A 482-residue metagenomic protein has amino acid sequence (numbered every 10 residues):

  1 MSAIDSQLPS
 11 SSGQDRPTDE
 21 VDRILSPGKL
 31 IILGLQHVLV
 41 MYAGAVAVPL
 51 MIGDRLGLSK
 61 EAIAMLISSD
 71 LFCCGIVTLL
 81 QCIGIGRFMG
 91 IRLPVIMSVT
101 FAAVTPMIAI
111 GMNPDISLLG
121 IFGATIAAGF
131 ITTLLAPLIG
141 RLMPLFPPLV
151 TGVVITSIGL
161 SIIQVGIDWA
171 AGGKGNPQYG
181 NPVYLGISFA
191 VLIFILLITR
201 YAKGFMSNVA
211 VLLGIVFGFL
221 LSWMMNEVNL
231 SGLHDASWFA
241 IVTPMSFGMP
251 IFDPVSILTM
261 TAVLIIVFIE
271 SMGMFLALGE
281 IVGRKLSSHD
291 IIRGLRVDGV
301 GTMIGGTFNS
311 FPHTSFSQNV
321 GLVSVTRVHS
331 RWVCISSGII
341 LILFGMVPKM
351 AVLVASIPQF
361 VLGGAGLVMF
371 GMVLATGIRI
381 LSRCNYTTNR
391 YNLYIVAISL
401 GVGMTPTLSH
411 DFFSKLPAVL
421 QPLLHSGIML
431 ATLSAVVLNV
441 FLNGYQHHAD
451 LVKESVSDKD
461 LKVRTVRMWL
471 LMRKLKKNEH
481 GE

Functional and structural regions predicted by a protein language model:
S2, G427-E482: Terminal cytosolic tails of multi-pass membrane transporters, especially the segment immediately following the final
S2-R92, A102-P114: N-terminal signal-anchor module of multipass membrane proteins
D5-Q14, A45-P49, G53, A190-Y201 (+7 more regions): Juxtamembrane interface elements at the cytosolic ends of transmembrane helices in multi-pass membrane proteins
S6-Q7, Q14-R16, E20-I24, I195-L197 (+3 more regions): Hydrophobic transmembrane alpha-helices of multi-pass solute/ion transporters
P27, G53-R92, T259-R331: Membrane-embedded helical hairpins/re-entrant loop segments and their flanking transmembrane helices within multi-pass
G28-M41, A45, G180-L192, V209-A210 (+3 more regions): Hydrophobic, membrane-embedded alpha-helices of multi-pass small-molecule transporters
M65, F88-F101, P144-V153, M206-L212 (+3 more regions): Short, non-helical or kinked segments that cap or interrupt transmembrane helices
I110-V228, S337-L451: Membrane-embedded alpha-helical modules
